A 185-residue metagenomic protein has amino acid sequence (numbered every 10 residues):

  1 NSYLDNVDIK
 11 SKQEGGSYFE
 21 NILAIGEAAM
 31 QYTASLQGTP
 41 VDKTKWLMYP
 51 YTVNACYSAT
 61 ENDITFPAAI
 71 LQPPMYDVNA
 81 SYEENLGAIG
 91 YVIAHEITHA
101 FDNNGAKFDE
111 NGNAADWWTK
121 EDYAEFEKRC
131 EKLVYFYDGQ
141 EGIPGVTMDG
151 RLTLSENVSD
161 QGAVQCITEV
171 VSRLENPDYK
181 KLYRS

Functional and structural regions predicted by a protein language model:
N1-S185: Intrinsically disordered, low-complexity linker/terminal regions across diverse proteins
